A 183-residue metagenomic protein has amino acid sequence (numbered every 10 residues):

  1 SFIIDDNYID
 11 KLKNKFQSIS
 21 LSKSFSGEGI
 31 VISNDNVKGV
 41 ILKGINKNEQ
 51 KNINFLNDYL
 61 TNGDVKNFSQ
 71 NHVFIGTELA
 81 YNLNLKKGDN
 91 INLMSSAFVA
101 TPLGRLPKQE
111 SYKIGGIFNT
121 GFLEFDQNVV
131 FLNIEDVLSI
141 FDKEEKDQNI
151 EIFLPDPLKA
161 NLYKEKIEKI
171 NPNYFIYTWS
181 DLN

Functional and structural regions predicted by a protein language model:
S1, I41-L42, Q148-F153: Short cationic amphipathic helices and targeting signals
S1-I41, D64-S69: Hydrophobic, regular-secondary-structure patches
F2-N7, I32-N34, G39, Q50-L56 (+6 more regions): Solvent-exposed, non-transmembrane alpha-helical starts
K15, Y59, M94, I170-N173: Conserved, well-folded catalytic cores of nucleic-acid-processing and energy-transducing macromolecular machines
F16-I19, L83, Y174: Structural motif
S20-S22, N92, E151, F175: Residues embedded in well-ordered beta-strands within globular domains across many folds
F25, V40-I45, N62-I134: Hydrophobic secondary-structure segments that place a key small or acidic residue at a functional site
R105-N183: Mechanotransmission and gating elements of multispan inner-membrane complexes involved in transport and envelope
